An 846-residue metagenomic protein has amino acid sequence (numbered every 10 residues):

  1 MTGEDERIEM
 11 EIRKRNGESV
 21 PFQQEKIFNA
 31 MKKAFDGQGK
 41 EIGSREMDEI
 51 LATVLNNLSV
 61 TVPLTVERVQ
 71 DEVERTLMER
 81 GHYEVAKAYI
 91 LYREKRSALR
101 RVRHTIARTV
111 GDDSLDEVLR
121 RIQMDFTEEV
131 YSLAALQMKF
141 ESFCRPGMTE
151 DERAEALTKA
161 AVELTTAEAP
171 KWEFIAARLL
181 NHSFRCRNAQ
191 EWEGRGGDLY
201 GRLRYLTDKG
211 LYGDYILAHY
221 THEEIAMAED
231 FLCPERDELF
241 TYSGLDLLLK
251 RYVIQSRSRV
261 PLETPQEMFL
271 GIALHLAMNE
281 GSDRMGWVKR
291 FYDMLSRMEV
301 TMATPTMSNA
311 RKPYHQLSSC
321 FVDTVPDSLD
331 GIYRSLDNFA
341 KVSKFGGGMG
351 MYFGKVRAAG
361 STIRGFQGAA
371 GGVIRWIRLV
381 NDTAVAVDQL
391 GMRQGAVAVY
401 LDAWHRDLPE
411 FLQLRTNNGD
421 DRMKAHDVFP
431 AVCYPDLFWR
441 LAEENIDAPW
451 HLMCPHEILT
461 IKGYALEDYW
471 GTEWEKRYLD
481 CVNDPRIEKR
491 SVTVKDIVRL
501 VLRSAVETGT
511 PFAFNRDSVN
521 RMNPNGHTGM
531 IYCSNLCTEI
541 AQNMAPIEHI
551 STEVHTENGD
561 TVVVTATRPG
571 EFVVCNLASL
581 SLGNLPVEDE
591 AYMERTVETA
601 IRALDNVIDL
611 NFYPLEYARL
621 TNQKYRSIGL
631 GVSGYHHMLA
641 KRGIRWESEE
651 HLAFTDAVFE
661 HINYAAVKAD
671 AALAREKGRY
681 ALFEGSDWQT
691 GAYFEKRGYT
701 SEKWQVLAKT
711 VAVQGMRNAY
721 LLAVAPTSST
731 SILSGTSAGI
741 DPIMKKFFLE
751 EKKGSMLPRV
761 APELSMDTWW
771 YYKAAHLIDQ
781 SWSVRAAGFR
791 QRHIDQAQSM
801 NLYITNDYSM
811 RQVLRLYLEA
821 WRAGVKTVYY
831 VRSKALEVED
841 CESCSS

Functional and structural regions predicted by a protein language model:
T2-I8, E18, S44-L270, G286-Y292: Core nucleic-acid recognition elements
Q23-E41, L115-E129, L270-A277, A738-I743: Short, surface-exposed, low-complexity cationic segments
A88-K95, V102, W172-L203, Y434 (+7 more regions): Terminal amphipathic helices with adjacent charged low-complexity linkers/tails
T221-C233, D237-D246, T538-Q542, L604 (+5 more regions): Catalytic alpha/beta core of large soluble enzyme barrels
I254, V260, F269-R284, V288 (+10 more regions): Function-dense linear segments that define catalytic or interfacial modules in macromolecule-processing proteins
V260-D330, R477-S504, T508-A513, V658-K709: Gly/Pro-rich turn-and-neighbor structural signature
M294, L336, T596-R619, R645-T727 (+1 more regions): Internal maturation/activation junctions in enzymes
Q413, H426-V501, A505-T508: Polar, glycine-rich mid-to-C-terminal structural blocks that act as macromolecule-binding/assembly scaffolds
